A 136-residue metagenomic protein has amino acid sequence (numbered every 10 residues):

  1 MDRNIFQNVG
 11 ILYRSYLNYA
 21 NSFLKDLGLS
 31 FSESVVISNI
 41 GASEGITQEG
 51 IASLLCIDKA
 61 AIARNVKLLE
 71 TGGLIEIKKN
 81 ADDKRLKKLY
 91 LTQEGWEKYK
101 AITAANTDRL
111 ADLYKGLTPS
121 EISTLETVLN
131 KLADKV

Functional and structural regions predicted by a protein language model:
M1-L27: N-terminal leader segment of winged-helix/HTH proteins
L17, K67-T127: Charged, amphipathic alpha-helical coiled-coil/dimerization segments
K25, G41, C56, K67 (+1 more regions): Residue-level detection of the helix-turn-helix DNA-binding "recognition helix"
L27-E33, A61, T92, T118: Short helix-coil-helix linker/hinge
V36-I37: Short alpha-helical "packing" element that flanks the helix-turn-helix/winged-helix DNA-binding module
S43-T47: Short capping segments at the starts of secondary-structure elements
Q48-E49, A60, K67, K87: Residues within helix-turn-helix
A52: The alpha-helix within a helix-turn-helix
